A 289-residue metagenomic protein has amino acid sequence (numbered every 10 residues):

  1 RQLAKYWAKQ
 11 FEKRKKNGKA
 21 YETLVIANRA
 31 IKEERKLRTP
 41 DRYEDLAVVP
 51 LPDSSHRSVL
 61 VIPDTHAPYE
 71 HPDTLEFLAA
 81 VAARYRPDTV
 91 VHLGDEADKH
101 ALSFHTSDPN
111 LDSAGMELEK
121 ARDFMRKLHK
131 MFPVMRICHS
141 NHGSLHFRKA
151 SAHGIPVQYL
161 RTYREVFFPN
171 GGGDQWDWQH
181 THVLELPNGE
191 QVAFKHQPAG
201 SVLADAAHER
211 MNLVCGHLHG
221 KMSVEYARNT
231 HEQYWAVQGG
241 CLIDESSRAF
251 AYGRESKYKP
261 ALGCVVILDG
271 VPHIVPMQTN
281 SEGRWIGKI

Functional and structural regions predicted by a protein language model:
R1-E22: Major-groove recognition helix of helix-turn-helix-like DNA-binding domains
E33-P72: Mobile, glycine- and charge-enriched loop segments and immediately flanking short secondary-structure elements within
A47-V49, H180-N188, E225-A227: Short acidic-hydrophobic surface loop/beta-edge motif
D53-S58, R84-Y85, P276-I289: Polar, enzyme-active/binding microenvironments
R57-V59, T89-V91, V192, N212-V214: Structural motif
I62-N170: Core catalytic region of metal-dependent phosphoesterases/phosphodiesterases, especially metallo-beta-lactamase-like
H153-L184, L218, Y234-S246: Active-site-proximal loop/helix segment associated with metal-binding centers of metalloenzymes
E190-E282, I286-G287: Conserved beta-sheet core of the metallophosphoesterase superfamily
